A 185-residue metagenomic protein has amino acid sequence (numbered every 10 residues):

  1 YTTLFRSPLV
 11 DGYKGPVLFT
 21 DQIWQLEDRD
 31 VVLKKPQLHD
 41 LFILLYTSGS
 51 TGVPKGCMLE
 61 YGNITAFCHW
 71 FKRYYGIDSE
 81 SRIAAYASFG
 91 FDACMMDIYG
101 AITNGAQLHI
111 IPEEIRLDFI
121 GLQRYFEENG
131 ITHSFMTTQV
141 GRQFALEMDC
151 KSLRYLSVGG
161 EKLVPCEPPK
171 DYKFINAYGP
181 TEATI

Functional and structural regions predicted by a protein language model:
Y1-L4: Short, small-residue-biased leader/transition segments that mark boundaries at the very start of proteins
S7-L38, L156: ANL superfamily adenylate-forming
D28-I185: Motif- and composition-driven signal specific to adenylation
